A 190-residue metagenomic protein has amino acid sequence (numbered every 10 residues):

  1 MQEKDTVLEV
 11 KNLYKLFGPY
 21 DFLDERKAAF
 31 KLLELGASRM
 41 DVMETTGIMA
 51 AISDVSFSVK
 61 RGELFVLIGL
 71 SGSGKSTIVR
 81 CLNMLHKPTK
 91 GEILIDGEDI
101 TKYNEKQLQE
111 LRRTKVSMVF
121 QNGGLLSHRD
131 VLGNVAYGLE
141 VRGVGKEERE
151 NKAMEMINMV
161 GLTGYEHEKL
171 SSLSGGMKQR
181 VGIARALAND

Functional and structural regions predicted by a protein language model:
K27-M40, E98-D99, E140, E147-Y165: Conserved ABC ATPase "signature" region
M43-M49, T101-S117, V141, K146: ABC ATPase NBD coupling module
V79, L132-E140, E150: Short helical segment in ABC ATPase nucleotide-binding domains corresponding to the A-loop/adjacent helical element
N83: Helix-to-loop junction immediately C-terminal to a conserved catalytic motif
G91-D99: Conserved ABC transporter NBD signature motif
R113, E168-S171, N189-D190: Conserved signature/switch motifs of ABC ATPase nucleotide-binding domains
I183: Hydrophobic anchor residue at the start of the ABC signature
